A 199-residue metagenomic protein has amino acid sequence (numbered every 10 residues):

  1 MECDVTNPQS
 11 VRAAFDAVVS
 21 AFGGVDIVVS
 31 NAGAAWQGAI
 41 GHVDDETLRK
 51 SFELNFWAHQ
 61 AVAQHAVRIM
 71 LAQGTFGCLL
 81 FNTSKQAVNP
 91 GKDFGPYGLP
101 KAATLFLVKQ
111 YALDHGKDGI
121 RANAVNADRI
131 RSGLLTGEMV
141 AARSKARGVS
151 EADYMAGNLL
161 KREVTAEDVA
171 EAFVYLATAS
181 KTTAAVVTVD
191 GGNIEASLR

Functional and structural regions predicted by a protein language model:
C3-A13, D45, E167: The beta1-alpha1 cofactor-binding region of Rossmann-like NAD(H)/NADP(H)-dependent oxidoreductases
R12, A35-R49, D93-P96, V149: Conserved mid-core segment of classical short-chain dehydrogenase/reductases
A34, G41-A61, L80, T104 (+2 more regions): Catalytic Tyr-X3-Lys loop
A63, P100, V108: Active-site helix of classical SDR
R68, L113-D114: Alpha-helical segment proximal to the catalytic Tyr-Lys
S84: Residue(s) in the substrate-gating loop at a strand-loop-helix junction that position the organic substrate next
K117, I130-G157, R199: A glycine/serine/threonine-rich, flexible loop-to-helix segment that serves as the NAD(P) cofactor-binding "lid"
R162-V189: C-terminal substrate-recognition "lid" of short-chain dehydrogenase/reductases
